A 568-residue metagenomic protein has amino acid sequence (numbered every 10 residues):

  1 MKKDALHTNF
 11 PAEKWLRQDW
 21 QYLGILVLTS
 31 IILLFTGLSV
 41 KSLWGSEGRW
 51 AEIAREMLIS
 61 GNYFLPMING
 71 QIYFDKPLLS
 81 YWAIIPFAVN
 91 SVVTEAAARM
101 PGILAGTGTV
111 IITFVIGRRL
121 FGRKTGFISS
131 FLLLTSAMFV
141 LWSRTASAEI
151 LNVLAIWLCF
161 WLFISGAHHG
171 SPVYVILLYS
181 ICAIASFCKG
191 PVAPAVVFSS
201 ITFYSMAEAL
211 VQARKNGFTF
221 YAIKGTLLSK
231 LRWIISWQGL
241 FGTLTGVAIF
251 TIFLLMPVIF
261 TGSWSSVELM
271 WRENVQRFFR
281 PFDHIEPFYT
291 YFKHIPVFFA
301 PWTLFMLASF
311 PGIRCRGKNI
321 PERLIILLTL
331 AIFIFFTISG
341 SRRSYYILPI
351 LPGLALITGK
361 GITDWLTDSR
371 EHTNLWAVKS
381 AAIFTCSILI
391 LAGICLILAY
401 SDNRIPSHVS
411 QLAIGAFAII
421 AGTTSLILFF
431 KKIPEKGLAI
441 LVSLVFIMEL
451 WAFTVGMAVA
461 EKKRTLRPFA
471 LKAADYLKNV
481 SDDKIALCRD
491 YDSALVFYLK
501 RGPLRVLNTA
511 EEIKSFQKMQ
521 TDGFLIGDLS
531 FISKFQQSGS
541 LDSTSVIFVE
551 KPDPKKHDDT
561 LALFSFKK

Functional and structural regions predicted by a protein language model:
K2-N374, V496, P552-T560: Membrane-integral, polyisoprenol-dependent glycosyltransferases of the GT-C/oligosaccharyltransferase superfamily
K2-T8, A12-W15, W20, I176 (+3 more regions): Membrane-embedded architecture of ER/inner-membrane glycosylation machinery
